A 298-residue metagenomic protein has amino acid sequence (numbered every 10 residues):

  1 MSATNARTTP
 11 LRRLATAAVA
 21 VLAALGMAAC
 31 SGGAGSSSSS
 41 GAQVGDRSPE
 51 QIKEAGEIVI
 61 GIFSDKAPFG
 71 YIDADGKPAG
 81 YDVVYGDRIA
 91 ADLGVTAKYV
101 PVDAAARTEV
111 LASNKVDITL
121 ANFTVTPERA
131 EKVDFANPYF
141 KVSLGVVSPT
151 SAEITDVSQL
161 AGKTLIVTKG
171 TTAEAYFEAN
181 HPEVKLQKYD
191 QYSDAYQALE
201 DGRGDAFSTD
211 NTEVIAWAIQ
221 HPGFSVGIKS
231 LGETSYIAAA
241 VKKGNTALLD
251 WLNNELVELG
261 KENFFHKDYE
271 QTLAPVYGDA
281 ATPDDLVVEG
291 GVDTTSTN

Functional and structural regions predicted by a protein language model:
L25-A29: C-terminal motif of bacterial Sec signal peptides marking the signal peptidase cleavage site
S31, V83-V84, R88-D92, T171 (+1 more regions): Extended ligand-binding regions for polar small-molecule ligands
G32-S38, A175-Y189, V226, L256-N298: Ligand-binding clefts/hinges and TM-proximal coupling segments of bilobed small-molecule sensing domains
S38-N122: Extracytoplasmic small-molecule ligand-binding "clamshell" domains of the periplasmic binding protein/Venus flytrap
G45-D46, Y99-E109, A152, K169-T172 (+3 more regions): Short helix-initiation/N-cap motifs at beta->coil->alpha
D87, T96-Q159: Acidic, polar ligand-binding/catalytic clefts
E109, F123-E131, E200, G204-T234: A ligand-binding cleft/hinge motif common to bilobed small-molecule-binding domains
F140-S148, I215-L256, V276-N298: Periplasmic-binding protein-like
